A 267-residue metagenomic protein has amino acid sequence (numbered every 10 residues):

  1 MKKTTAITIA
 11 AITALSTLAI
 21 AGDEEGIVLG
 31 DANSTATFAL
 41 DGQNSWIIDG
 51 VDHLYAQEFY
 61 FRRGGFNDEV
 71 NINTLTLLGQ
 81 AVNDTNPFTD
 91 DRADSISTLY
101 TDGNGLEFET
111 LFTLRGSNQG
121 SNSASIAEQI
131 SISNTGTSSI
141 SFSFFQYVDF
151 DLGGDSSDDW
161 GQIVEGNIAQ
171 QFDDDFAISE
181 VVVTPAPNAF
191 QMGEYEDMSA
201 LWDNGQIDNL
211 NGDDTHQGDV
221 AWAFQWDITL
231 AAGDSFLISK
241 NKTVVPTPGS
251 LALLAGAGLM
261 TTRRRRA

Functional and structural regions predicted by a protein language model:
M1-I7: Bacterial N-terminal signal peptides that target proteins for export
I9-S16: Bacterial N-terminal signal peptides
T17-A21: Sec/Tat signal peptide C-region and signal peptidase I cleavage site
G22-A56, V82-E109, T113-A200, D234-T243: Polysaccharide-binding surfaces and accessory modules of carbohydrate-active proteins
N204-T215: Surface-exposed intrinsically disordered loops and tails
D214-W222: Short beta-strand and strand-turn-strand segments in soluble, beta-rich domains
F224-T229: Beta-strand-rich interaction surfaces with strong enrichment in secreted/lumenal proteins
P246-R263: A short, hydrophobic C-terminal helix/tail in secreted or cell-surface proteins
